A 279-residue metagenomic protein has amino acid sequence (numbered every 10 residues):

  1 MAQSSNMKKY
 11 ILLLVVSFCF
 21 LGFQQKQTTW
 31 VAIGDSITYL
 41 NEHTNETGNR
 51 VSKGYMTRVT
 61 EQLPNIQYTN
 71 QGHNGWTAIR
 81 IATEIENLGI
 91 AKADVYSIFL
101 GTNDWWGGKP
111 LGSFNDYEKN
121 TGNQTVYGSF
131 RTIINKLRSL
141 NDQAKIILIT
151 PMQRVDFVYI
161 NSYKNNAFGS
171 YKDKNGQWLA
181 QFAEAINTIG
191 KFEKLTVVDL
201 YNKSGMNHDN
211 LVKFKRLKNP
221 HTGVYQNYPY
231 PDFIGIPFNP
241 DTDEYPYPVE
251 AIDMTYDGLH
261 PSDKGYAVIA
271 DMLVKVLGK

Functional and structural regions predicted by a protein language model:
M1-T28: Bacterial Sec-dependent N-terminal signal peptides
F18-C19, N45, V155, D209: Alpha-helical transmembrane segments and their juxtamembrane interfaces
G22-G72, E84-A93: Serine-esterase "nucleophile elbow" of acetyl-processing enzymes
Q25, T57-Q62, A82-K279: Alpha-helical cap/lid subdomain in secreted, periplasmic, or secretory-pathway luminal O-acyl-processing enzymes
D35, N41, H73-W76, T102 (+2 more regions): Gly/Ser/Thr-rich helix-start
L40-V51, N70-W76, P110-G122, Y225: Acidic/histidine-rich helix-loop elements that form or flank divalent-metal/phosphate-binding sites at the catalytic
